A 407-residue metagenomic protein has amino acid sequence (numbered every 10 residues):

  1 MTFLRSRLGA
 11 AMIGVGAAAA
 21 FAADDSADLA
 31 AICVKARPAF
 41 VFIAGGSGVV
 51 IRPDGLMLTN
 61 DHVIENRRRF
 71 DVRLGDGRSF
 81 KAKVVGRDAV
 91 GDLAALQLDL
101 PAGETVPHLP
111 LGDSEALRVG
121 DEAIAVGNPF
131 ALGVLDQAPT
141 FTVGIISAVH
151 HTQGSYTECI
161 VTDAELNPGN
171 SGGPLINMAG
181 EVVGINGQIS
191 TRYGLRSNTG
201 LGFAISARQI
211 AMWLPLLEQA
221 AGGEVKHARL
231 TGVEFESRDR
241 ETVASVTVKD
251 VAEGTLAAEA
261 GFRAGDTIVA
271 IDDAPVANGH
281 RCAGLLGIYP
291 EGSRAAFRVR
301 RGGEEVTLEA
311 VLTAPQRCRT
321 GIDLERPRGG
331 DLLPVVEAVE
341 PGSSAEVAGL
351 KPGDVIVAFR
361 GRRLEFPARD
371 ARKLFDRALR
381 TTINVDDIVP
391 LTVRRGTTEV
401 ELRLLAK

Functional and structural regions predicted by a protein language model:
F21-N60, R67-R69, R73, K81-K83 (+4 more regions): N-terminal activation segment of mature serine protease catalytic domains
A23-C33, E104, P129-L132, V182-D239 (+5 more regions): C-terminal cap/linker of serine protease catalytic domains
K35, A89-G91, L135-A138, A148-I160 (+4 more regions): Gly/Ser-enriched beta-turn/beta-hairpin loop segments
S47, R67-F70, G103-V106, V126-V143 (+4 more regions): Active-site loop architecture of trypsin-fold serine endopeptidases
E65, D71, A258, A270-R298 (+1 more regions): PDZ domains, with a preference for the canonical peptide-binding region formed by the helix
F70-A102, P110-E115: Conserved catalytic-core segment of clan PA serine endopeptidases
R78, G112-D136, R294: Short glycine/Trp-rich loop-beta-loop segment that forms part of the substrate-binding cleft
E165, L216-A270, A274-R281, E305-A358 (+2 more regions): PDZ/PDZ-like groove recognition
